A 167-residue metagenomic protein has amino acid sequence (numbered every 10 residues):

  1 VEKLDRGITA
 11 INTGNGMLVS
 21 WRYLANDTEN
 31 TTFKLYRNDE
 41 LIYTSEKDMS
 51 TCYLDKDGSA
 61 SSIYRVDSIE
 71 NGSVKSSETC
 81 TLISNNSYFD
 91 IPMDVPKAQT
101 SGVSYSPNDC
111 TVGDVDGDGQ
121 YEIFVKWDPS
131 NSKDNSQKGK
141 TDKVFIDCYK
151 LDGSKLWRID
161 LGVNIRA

Functional and structural regions predicted by a protein language model:
V1-I8, G14-G16, Y23-T28, K34 (+2 more regions): Beta-propeller-forming repeat regions
